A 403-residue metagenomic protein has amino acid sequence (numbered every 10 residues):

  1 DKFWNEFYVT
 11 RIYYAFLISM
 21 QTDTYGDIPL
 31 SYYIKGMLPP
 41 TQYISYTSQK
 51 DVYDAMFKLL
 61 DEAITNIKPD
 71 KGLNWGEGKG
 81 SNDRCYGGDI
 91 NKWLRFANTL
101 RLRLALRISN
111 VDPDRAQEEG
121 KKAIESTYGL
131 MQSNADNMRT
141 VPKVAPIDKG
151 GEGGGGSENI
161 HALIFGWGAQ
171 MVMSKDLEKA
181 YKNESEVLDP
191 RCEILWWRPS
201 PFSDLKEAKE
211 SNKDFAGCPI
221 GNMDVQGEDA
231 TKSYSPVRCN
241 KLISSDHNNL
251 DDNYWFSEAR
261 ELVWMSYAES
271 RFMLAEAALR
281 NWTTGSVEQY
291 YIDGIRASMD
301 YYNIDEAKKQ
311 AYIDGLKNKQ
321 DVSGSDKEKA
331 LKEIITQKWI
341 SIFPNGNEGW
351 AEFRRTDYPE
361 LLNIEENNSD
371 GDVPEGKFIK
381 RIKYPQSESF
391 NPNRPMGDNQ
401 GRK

Functional and structural regions predicted by a protein language model:
D1-Y301, G324-K329: Structured, solvent-exposed acidic/aromatic patches
R296-K403: C-terminal functional modules
